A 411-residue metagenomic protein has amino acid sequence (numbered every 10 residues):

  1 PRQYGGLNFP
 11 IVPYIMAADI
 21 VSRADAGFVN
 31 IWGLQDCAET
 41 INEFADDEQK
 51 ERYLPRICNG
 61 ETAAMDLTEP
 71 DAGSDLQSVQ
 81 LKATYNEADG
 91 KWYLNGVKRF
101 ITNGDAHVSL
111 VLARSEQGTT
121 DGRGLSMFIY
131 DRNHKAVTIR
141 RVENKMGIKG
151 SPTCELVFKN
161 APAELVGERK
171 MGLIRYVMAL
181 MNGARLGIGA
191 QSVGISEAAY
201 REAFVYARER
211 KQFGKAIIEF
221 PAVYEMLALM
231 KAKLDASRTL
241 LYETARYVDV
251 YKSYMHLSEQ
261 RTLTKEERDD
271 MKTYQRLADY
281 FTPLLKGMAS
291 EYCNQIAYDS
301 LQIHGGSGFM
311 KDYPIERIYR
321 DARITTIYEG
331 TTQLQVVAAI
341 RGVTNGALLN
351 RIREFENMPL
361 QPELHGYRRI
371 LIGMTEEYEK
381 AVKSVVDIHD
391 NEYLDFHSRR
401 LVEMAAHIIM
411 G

Functional and structural regions predicted by a protein language model:
R2-N59, I101-G104, D321, Y328: Internal helix-loop-helix
N59-L67: A short, Trp-centered hydrophobic/proline-enriched beta-strand micro-motif
D66-V108, Q275-E291, Q295-K311, I318 (+2 more regions): Flexible, glycine/threonine-enriched loop-and-boundary segments that flank and lead into catalytic domains of large
K91-V137: A short core secondary-structure module
N133-A136, R140, P152-A184, R201-I218 (+2 more regions): A glycine-rich, basic-preceded beta-loop-alpha segment at the flavin cofactor/substrate interface of flavin-utilizing
I148, D269-E356: Alpha-helix capping/hinge segments and adjacent helical runs
D235-K286, V382-F396: C-terminal helix-coil-helix/basic helical segment that borders enzyme active sites and/or dimer interfaces and provides
G346, E354-M410: C-terminal amphipathic alpha-helical interaction region
